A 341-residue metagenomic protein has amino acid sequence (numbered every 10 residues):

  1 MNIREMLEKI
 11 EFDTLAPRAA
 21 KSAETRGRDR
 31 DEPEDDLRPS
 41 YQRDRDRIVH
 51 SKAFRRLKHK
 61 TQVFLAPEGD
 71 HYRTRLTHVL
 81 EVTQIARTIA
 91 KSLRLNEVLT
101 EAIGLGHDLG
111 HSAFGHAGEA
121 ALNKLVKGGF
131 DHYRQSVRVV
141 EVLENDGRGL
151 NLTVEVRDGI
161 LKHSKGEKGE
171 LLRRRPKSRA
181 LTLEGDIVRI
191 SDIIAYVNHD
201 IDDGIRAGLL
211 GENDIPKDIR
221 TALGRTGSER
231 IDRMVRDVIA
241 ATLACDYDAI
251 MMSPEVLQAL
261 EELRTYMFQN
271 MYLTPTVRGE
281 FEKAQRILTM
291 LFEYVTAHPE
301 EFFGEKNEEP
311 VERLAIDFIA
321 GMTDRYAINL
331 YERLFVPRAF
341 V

Functional and structural regions predicted by a protein language model:
M1-V79, T83-I89, N96-E97, F130-V341: Histidine-centered, transition-metal-coordinating active-site segments
L99, I103, D108-G149: A generic, well-ordered mixed alpha/beta core segment in the N-terminal half of proteins
